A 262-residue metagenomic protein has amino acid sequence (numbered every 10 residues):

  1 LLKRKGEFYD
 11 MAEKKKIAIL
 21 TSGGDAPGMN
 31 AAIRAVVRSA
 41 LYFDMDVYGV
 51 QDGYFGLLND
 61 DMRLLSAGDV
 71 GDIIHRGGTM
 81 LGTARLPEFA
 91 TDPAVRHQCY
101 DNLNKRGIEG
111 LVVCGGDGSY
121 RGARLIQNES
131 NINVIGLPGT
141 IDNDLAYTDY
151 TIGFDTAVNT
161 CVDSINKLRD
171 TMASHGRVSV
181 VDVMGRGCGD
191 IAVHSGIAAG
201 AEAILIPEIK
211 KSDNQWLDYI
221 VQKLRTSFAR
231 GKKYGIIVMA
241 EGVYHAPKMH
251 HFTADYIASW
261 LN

Functional and structural regions predicted by a protein language model:
L1-D10: Short, Lys/Arg-enriched N-terminal segments with co-localized hydrophobic residues within the first ~10-30 amino acids
A12-L58: N-terminal phosphate-binding or glycine-rich loops at protein starts, especially the Walker A/P-loop of NTPases
K16-G24, T79-A84, E109-C114, S179-D182 (+1 more regions): Short glycine-rich or small-residue beta-strand-to-loop segments that form or flank ligand, phosphate, metal/Fe-S
S22-D25, V50-G56, R85-L86, G116-G118 (+3 more regions): Short, ordered loop/turn segments at secondary-structure junctions
A26-V36, L58, P93, H97 (+4 more regions): Short glycine/serine/threonine-rich phosphate/pyrophosphate-binding segments that cradle anionic phosphate groups
L57-V113, G118-S119, I141, T151-N166: Glycine-rich oxoanion-binding loops at beta->alpha junctions
N102, V113-G115, R121-L125, S130 (+1 more regions): Accessory alpha-helical/coil subdomains and C-terminal extensions that flank or cap enzyme catalytic cores
